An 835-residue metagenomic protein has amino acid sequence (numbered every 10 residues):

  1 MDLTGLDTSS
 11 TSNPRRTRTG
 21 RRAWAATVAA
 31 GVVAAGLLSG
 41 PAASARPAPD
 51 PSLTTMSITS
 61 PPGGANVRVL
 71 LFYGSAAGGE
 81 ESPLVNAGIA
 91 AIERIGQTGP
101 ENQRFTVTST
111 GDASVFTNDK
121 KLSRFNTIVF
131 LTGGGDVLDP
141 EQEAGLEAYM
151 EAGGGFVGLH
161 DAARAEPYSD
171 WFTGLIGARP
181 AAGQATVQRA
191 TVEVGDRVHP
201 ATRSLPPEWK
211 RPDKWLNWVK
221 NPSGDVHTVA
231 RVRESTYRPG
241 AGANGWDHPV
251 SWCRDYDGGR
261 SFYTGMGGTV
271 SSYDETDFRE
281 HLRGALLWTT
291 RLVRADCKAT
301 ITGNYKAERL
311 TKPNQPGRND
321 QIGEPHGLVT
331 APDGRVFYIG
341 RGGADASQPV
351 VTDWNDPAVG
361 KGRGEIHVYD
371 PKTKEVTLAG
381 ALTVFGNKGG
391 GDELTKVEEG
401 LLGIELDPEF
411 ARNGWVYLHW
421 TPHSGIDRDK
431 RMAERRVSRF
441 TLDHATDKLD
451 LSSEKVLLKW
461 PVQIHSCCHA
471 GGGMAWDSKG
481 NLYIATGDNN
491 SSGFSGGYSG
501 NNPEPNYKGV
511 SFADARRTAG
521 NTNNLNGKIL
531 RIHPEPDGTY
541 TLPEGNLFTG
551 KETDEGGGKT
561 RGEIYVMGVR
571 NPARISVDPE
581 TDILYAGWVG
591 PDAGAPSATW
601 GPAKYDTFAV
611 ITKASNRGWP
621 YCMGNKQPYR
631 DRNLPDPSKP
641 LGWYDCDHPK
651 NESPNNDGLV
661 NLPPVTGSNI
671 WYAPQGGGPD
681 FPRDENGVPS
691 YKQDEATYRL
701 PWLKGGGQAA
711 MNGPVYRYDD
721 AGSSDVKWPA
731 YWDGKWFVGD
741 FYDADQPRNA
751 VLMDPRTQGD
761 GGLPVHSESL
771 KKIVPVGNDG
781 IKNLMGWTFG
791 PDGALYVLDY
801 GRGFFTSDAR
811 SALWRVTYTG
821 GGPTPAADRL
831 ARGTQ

Functional and structural regions predicted by a protein language model:
M1-P47: Secretory targeting and sorting signals
A48-F125: Aromatic-Pro/Gly-enriched surface loop or interdomain linker that acts as a lid/target-recognition segment
P49-G64, R94, Y237, G242-P249 (+1 more regions): Extracellular ligand-binding/catalytic regions of CAZymes and related secreted enzymes and adhesion modules
T54, G99, A178, G183-G258: Catalytic beta-strand/loop cores that center a nucleophilic Ser/Cys/Thr and support acyl-enzyme chemistry
F130, G135-L205: A glycine-rich, often tryptophan-bearing local segment used as a flexible ligand/cofactor-contacting loop or short
D296-T302, A344-G364, G390-L394, E399-L401 (+6 more regions): Beta-propeller domain segments
T330-D333, L406-R412, W476-K479, D578-T581 (+3 more regions): Residue-level detector of Asp-centered blade-edge/turn motifs that repeat once per structural unit in beta-propeller
R431-A475: Asp-box/WD-like beta-propeller blade repeats and closely related beta-sheet repeat scaffolds
